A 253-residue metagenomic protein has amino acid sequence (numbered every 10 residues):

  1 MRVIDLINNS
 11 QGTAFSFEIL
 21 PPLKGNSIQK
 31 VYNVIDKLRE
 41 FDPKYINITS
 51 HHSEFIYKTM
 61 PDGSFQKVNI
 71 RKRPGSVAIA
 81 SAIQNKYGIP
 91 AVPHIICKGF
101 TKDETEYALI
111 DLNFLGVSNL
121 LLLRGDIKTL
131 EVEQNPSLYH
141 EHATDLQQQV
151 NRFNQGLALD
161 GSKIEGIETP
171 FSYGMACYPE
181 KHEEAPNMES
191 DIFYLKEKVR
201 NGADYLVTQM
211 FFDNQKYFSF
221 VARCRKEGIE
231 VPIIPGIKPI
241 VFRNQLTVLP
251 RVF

Functional and structural regions predicted by a protein language model:
M1-D5, Q29-K37, F41-K44, H51-Y87: Glycine-rich, positively charged N-terminal anion/phosphate-binding segment
M1-F17, A158-F171: N-terminal amphipathic alpha-helix/helix-capping segment at the start of soluble metabolic enzymes
T13-P21, K44-I48, A91-I95, L120-L122 (+4 more regions): Hydrophobic faces of well-ordered beta-strands that scaffold small-molecule active sites in alpha/beta enzyme cores
A14-Y32, P90-D103, S172-S190: Active-site mouth loops of central-metabolism enzymes
K44-P74, I127-L138, A203-S219: Glycine-rich, proline-tolerant flexible connector loops at the mouths of alpha/beta enzymes
T101-F114, S190-Y194, S219-R225, F242-P250: Catalytic cores of alpha/beta
K102-Q148: Flexible, glycine-rich active-site loops centered on histidine and acidic residues that chelate a metal or position
G125, S137-P170, M175-E184, D191 (+1 more regions): Active-site pocket-lining/capping segments in soluble small-molecule metabolic enzymes
